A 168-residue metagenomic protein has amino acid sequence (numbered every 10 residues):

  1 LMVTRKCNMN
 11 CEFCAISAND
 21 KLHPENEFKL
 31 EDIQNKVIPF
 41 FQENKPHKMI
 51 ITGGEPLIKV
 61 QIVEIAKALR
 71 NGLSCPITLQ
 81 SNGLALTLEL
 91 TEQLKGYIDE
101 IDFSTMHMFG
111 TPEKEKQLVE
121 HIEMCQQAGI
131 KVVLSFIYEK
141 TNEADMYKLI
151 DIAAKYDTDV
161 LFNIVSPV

Functional and structural regions predicted by a protein language model:
L1-D32: Canonical Radical SAM [4Fe-4S] cluster-binding loop centered on the CxxxCxxC motif and its immediate flanking residues
L30-I51, K59-N163: Radical SAM/AdoMet-radical enzyme domain recognition
P167-V168: Accessory C-terminal segments flanking Radical SAM cores
